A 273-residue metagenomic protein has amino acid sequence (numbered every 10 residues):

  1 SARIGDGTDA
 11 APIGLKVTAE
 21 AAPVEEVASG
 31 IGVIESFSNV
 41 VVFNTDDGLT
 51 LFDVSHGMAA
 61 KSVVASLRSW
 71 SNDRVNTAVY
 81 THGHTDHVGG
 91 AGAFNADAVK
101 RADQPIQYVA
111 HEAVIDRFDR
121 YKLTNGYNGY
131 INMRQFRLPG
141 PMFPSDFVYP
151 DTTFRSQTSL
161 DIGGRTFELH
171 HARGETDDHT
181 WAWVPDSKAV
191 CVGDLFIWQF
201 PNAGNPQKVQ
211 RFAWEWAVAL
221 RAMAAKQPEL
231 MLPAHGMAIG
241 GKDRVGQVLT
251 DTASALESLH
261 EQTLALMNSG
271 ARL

Functional and structural regions predicted by a protein language model:
S1-A21: N-terminal pre-domain segments of enzymes
V17, V24, D47, M58-Q107 (+2 more regions): Active-site metal-binding motif and surrounding structural segment of the metallo-beta-lactamase
A21-W70, W181-D194: Conserved beta-strand hairpin/beta-sheet module of binuclear metal-dependent hydrolase folds, prominently
E26, V42, T153-A189: Core dinuclear metal-dependent hydrolase active-site scaffold
F52-V54, R74-D86, V109-H111, C191-G193 (+1 more regions): Active-site neighborhood of phospho(di)ester-bond hydrolases with catalytic His/Asp-centered motifs
R74, V114-H171, E215-L220, A224-Q227: Metallo-beta-lactamase
G83-G89, I115-R117, T176-D178, I197-F200 (+2 more regions): Active-site environment of divalent metal-dependent phosphoester hydrolases
A189, Q199, A213-L273: Divalent-metal (often Zn2+) His-rich catalytic cores of metallo-beta-lactamase-fold enzymes
